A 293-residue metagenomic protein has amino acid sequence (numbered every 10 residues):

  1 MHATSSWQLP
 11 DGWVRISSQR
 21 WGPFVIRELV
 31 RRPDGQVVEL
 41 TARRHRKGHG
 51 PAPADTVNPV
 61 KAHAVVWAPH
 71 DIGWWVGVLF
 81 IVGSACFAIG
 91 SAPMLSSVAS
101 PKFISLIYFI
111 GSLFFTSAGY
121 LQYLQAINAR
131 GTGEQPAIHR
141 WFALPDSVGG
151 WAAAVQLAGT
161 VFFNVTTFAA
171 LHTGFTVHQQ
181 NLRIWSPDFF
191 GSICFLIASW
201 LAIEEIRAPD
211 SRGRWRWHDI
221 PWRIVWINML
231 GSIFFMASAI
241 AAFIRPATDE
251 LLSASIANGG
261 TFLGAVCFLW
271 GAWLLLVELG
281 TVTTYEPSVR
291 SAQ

Functional and structural regions predicted by a protein language model:
M1-W75: Soluble extramembrane domains flanking the early transmembrane region of eukaryotic membrane proteins
Q8, V14, G22, A68 (+6 more regions): Short linear interaction motif-like sites in intrinsically disordered regions of transcription factors
D11, S17, V25, D71 (+7 more regions): Short, isolated positions within intrinsically disordered regulatory regions of eukaryotic proteins
V57-I72, A92-A99, L121-V148, A169-Q180 (+3 more regions): Juxtamembrane membrane-water interface segments of multi-pass membrane proteins, especially cytoplasmic-side
V65-G119: The feature marks the first
A68-L79, D146-G159: Alpha-helical transmembrane segments of integral membrane proteins, especially early/N-terminal helices
L79, C86, P93, I107 (+14 more regions): Hydrophobic residues within membrane-embedded alpha-helical segments of Major Facilitator Superfamily
A99-S112, P145-A153, V177-C194, I220-I224 (+1 more regions): Transmembrane alpha-helix entry/boundary detector in multi-pass membrane proteins
